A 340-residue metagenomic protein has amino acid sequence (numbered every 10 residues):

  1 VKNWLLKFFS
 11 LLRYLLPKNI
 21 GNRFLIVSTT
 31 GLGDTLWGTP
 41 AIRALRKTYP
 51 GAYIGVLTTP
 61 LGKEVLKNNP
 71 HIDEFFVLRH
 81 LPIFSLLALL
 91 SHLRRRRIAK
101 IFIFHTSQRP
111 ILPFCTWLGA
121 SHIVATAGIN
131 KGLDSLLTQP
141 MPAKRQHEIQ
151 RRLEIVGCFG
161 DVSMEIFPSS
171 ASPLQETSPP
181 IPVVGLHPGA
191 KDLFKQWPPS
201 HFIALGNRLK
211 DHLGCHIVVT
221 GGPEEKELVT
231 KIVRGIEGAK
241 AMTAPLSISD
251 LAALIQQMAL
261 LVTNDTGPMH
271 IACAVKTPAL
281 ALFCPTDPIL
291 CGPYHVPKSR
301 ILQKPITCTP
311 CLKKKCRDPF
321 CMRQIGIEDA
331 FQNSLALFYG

Functional and structural regions predicted by a protein language model:
V1-G340: Catalytic machinery of carbohydrate-active enzymes, primarily nucleotide-sugar-dependent glycosyltransferases
